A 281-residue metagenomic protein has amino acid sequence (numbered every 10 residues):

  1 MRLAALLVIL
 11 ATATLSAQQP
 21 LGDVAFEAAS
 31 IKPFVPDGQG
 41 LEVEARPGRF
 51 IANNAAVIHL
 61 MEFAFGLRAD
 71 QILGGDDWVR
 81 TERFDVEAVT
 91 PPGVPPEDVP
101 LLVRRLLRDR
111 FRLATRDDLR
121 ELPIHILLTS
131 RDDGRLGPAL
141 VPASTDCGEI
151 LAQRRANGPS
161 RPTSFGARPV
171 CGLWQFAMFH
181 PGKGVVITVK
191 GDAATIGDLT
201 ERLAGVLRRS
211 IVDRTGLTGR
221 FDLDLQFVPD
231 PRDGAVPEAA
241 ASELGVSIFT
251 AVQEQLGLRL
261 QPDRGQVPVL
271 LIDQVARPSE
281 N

Functional and structural regions predicted by a protein language model:
L3-N281: Beta-strand-rich assembly/attachment modules of structural machines
